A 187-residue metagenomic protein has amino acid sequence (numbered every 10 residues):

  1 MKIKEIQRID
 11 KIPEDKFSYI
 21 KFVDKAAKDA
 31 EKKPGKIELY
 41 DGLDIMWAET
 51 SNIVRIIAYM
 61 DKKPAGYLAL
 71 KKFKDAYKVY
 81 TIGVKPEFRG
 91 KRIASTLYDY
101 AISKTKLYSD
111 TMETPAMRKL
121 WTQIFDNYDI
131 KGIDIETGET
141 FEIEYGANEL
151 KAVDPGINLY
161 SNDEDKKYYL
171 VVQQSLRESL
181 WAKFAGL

Functional and structural regions predicted by a protein language model:
M1-D29, M46-A65, K106-L187: Terminal substrate-recognition subdomain of acyl/acetyltransferases
D24, K28-D41: Conserved GNAT-fold acetyl-CoA-binding loop/helix
I37-G83: A conserved beta-strand-loop-helix scaffold within acyl/acetyltransferase catalytic domains
A48, L70, L97-T105: Alpha-helix C-terminal capping segments
Y80-P86, Y108-D110: A short, exposed loop/beta-hairpin motif centered on an aromatic-Gly-Thr core
V84-S103: Conserved acetyl-CoA-binding loop-helix of GNAT-fold acetyltransferases
